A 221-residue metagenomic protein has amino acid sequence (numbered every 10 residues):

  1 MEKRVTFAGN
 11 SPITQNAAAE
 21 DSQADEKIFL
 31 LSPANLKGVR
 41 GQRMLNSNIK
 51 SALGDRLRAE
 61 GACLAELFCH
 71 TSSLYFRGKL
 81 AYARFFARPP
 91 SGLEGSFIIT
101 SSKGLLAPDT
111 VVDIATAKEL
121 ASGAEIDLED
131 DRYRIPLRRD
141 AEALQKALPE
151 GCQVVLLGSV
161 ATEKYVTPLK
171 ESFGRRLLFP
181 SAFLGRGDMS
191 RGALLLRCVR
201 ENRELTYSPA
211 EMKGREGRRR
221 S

Functional and structural regions predicted by a protein language model:
E2-S221: Peripheral peptide segments
